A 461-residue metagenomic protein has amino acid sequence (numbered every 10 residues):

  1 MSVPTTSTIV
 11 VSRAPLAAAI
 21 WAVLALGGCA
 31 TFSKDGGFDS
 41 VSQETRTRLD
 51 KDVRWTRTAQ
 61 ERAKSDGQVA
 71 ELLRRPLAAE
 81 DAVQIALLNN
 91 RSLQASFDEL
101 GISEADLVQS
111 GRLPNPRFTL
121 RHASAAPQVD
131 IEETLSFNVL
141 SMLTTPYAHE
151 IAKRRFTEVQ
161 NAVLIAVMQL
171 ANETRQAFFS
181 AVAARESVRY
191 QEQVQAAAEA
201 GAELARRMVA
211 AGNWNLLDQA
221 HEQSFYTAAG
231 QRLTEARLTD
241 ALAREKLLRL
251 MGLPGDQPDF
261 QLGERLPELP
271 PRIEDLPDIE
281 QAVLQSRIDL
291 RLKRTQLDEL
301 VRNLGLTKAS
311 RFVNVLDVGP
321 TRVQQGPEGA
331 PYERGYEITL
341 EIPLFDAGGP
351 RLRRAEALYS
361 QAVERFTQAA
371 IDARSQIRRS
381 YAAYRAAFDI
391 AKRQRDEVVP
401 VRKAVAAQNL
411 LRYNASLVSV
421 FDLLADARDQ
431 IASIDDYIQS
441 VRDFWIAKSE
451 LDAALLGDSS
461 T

Functional and structural regions predicted by a protein language model:
S2-L88, R237-A282, D452-T461: Terminal intrinsically disordered/low-complexity segments used for targeting and assembly
C29-V53, Q84-S141, R244-L253, E280-R365 (+3 more regions): A small-residue-enriched
A30, T145, N161, I165-A282 (+4 more regions): Periplasmic alpha-helical coiled-coil/stalk elements that build and connect Gram-negative outer-membrane
A63-Q68, F118-A123, E186-Q191, L262-E264 (+2 more regions): A ubiquitous short alpha-helical element
R91, N213, I288, F312 (+2 more regions): Residue-level recognition of short, well-ordered coil/turn positions that link secondary-structure elements
Q94-D98, G111, L140-L170, E192 (+8 more regions): Sec/SRP-type N-terminal targeting helices
D106, L113, L120, A162 (+23 more regions): Soluble, cytosolic/nucleoplasmic coiled-coil alpha-helices used as oligomeric scaffolds and tethers in large eukaryotic
A228-G255, R365, A369-A370, V399-G457: Short segments within alpha-helical structural elements
